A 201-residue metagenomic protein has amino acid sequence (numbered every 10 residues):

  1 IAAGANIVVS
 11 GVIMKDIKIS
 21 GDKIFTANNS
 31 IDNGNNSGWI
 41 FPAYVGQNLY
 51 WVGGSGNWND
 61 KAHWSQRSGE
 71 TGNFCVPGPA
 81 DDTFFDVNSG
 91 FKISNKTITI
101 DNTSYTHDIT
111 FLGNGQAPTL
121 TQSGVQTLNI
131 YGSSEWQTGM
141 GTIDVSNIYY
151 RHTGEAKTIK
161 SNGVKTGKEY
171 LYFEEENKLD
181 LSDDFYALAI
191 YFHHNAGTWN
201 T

Functional and structural regions predicted by a protein language model:
I1-T201: Extracellular beta-sheet-rich ligand-binding/adhesion modules
